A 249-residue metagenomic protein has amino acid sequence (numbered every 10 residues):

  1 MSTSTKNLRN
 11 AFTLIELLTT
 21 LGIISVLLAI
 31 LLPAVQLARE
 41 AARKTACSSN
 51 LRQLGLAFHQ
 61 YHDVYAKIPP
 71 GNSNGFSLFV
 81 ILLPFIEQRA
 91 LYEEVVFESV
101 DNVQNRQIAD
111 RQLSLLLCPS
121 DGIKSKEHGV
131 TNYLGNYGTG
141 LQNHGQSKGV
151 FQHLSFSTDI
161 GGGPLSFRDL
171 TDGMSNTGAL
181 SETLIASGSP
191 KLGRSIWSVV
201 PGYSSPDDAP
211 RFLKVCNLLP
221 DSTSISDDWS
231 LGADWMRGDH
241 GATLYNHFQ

Functional and structural regions predicted by a protein language model:
M1-L14, H62: N-terminal leader/signal peptides at the extreme start of proteins
S2-L8, T19, A34, N105 (+2 more regions): Short, well-ordered helical secondary-structure segments
R9-R43, Q53: N-terminal single-pass transmembrane signal-anchor helix
I23, L37-Q249: Internal low-complexity, small-residue/proline-rich segments
